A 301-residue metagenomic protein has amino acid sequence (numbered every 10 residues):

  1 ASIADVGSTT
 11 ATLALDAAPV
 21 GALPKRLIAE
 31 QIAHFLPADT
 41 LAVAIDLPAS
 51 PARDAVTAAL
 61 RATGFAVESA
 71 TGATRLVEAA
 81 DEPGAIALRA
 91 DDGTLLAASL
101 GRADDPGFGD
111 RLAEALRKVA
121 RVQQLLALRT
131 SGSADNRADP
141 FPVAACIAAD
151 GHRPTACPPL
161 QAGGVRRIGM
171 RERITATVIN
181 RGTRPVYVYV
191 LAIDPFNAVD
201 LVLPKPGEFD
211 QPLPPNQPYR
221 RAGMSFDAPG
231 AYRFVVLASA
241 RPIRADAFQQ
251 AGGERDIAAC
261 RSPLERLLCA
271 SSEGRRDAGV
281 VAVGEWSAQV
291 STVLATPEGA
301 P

Functional and structural regions predicted by a protein language model:
A1-D39, V199: Beta-strand/loop-dominated core regions that host nucleotide or nucleotide-derived cofactor-binding catalytic loops
I28, L36-P301: Secretory-pathway glycoprotein ectodomains that are cysteine- and/or Ser/Thr/Pro-rich
